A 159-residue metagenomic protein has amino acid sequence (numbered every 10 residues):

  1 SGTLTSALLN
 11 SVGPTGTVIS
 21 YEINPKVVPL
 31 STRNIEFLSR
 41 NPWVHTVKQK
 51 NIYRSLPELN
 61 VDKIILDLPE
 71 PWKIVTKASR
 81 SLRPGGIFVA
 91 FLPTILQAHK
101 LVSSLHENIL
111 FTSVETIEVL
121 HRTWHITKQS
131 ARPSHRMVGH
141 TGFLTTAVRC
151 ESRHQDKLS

Functional and structural regions predicted by a protein language model:
S1-P14, S79-R80: Conserved SAM-binding loop of SAM-dependent methyltransferases across substrates and taxa, primarily the Class I
N10-T17, P84, F111: Conserved S-adenosyl-L-methionine
P14, L38-N41, N108-F111: Short helix-capping segments at alpha-helix termini
I19-E22, F91: Short internal beta-strands
Y21-W72: S-adenosyl-L-methionine
W72-T146, E151: C-terminal substrate-binding/active-site "lid" region of AdoMet-derived donor-dependent transferases
E151-S159: Flexible, glycine-/basic-rich loop-and-beta segments that form/coincide with the SAM-dependent methyltransferase
